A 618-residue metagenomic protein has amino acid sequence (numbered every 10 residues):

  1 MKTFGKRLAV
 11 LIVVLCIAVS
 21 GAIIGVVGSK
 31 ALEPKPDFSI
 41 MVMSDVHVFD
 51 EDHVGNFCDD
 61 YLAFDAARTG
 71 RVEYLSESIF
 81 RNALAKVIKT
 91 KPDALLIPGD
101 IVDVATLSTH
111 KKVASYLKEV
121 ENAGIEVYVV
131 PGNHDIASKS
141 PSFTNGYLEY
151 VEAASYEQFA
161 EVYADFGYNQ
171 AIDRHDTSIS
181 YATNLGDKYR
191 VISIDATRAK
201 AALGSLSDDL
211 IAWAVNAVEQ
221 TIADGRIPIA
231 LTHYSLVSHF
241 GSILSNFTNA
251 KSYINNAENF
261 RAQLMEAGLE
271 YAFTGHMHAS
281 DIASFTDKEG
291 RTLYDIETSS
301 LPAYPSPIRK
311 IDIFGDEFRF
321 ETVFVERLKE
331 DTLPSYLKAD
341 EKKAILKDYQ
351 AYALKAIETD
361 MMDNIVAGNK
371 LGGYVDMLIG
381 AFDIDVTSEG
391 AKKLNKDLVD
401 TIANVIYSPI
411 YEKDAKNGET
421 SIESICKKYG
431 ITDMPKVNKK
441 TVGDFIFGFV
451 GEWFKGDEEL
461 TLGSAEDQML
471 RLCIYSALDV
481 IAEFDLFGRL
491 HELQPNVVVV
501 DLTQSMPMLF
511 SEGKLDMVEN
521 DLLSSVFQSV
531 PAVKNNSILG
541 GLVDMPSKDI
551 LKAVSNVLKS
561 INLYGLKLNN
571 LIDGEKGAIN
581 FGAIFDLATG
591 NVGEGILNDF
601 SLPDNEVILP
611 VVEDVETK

Functional and structural regions predicted by a protein language model:
K2-V10, V14, S20-K35, E330-K618: Non-catalytic terminal accessory segments
G28-L107: N-terminal active-site segment of His-dependent metallophosphoesterases
D37-D50, K188-A199, I229-L231, Y294-S299 (+1 more regions): Active-site-proximal beta-strand elements of phosphoester/diester hydrolases
D45, G99-D100, G132-N133, H233 (+1 more regions): Active-site glycine-centered loops adjacent to acidic/histidine catalytic or metal-binding residues that shape
I79-A83, R174-Y181, A214-N216, N256-E258: Alpha-helical scaffolding within the catalytic cores of extracellular/periplasmic polymer-degrading hydrolases
K91, R190-I192, A201-Y294, S388 (+8 more regions): His/acidic metal-ligating clusters that form di-metal
L107, K112-W213, E289, K310 (+1 more regions): Extended active-site neighborhood of metal-dependent phosphoesterases/phosphodiesterases
Y271, D281-A283, D287-G373, M377: A post-motif C-terminal structural segment
